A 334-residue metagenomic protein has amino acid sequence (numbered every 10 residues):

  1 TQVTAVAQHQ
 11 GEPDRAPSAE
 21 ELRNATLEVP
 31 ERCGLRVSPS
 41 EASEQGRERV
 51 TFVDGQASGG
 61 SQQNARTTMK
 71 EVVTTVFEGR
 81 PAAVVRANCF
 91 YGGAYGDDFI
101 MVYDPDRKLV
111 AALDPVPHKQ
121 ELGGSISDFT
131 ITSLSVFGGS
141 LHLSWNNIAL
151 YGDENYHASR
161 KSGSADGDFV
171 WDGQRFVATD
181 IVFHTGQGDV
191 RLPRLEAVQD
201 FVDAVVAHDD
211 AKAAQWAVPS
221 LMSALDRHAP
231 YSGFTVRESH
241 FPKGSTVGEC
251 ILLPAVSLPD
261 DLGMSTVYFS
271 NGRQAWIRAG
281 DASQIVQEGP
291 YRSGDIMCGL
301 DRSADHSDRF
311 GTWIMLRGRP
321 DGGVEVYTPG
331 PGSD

Functional and structural regions predicted by a protein language model:
T1-V73: Terminal domain-start segments
G11-A42, G124, F129-D334: Acidic, small-residue rich beta-repeat scaffolds with periodic aromatic anchors
S61-M69, K119-D128: Repeat-based blade/solenoid architectures
V73, R86-C89, M101-V102: Predominantly extracellular/secreted and cell-surface proteins with exposed, flexible low-complexity segments
V76-N88, F137-N146: Acidic/hydrophobic-patterned starts of short beta strands in beta-sheet-rich repeat architectures
F90-A94: Extended, low-complexity, turn-rich repeat/linker tracts enriched in Gly/Pro/Ser/Thr and Asp/Glu that occur
Y95-D114, F169-G173: Beta-propeller blade repeat segments, especially FG-GAP/WD-type strand-to-loop junctions in 6- to 7-bladed propeller
V110-Q120, A178-F183: Beta-propeller fold detector
